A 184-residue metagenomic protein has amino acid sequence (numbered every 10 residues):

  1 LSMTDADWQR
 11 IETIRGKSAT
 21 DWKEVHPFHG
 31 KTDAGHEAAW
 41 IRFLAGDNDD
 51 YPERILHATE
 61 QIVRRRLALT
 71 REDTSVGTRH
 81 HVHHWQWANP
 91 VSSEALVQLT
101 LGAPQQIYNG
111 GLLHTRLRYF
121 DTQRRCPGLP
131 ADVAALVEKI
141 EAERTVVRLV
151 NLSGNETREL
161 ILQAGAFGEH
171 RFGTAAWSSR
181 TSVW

Functional and structural regions predicted by a protein language model:
L1-R148, L152-G154: Catalytic domains of carbohydrate-active enzymes that cleave complex glycans
E138, Q163, A176: Residues in well-ordered beta-strands of folded domains
S153-G168: Surface-exposed beta-strand/loop patches in extracellular or lumenal glycoproteins
G168-W184: Intrinsically disordered, low-complexity Pro/Gly/Ser/Thr-rich segments with frequent PxxP/GP/PP motifs and embedded
